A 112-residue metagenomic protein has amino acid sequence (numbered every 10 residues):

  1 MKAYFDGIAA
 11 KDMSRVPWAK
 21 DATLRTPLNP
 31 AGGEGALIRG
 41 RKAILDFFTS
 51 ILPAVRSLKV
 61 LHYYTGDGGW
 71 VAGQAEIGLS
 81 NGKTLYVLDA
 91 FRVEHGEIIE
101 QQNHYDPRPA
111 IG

Functional and structural regions predicted by a protein language model:
M1-D21: Short acidic-aromatic low-complexity motifs
M1-F5, L37-K42, Q101: Short charge-dense sequence patches
M1-K2, A31, F91: Hydrophobic alpha-helical context, especially transmembrane and signal-peptide helices
A9, L45-G112: A beta-strand edge to alpha-helix "cap/lid" segment located at domain peripheries
R15-G66: A solvent-exposed, acidic/Ser-Thr-rich amphipathic alpha-helical stretch
